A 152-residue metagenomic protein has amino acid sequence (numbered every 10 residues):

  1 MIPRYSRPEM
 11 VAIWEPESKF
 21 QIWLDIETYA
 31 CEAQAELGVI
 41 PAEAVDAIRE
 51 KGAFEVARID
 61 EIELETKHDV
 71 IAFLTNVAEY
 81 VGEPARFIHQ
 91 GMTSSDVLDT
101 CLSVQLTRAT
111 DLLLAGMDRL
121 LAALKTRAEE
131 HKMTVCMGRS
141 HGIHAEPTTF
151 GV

Functional and structural regions predicted by a protein language model:
M1-V152: A helix-coil-helix interface module used to build multimeric assemblies and to scaffold catalytic/cofactor sites
